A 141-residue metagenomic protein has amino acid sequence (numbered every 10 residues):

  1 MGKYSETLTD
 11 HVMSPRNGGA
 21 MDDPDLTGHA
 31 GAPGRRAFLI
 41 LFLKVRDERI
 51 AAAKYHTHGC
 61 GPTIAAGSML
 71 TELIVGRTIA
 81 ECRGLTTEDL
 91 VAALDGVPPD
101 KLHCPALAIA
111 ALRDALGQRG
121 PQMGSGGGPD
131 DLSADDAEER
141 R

Functional and structural regions predicted by a protein language model:
M1-D22, T27-H29, R46, R77-E81 (+1 more regions): C-terminal binding/interaction regions
A30-G34: Short Gly/Pro-enriched turn/cap motifs at secondary-structure boundaries
R35, T57-A66, C104: Short, thiol/selenol-centered motifs that function as redox-active sites or metal-ligating centers
A37-D47: Short beta-strand elements
I40-F42, A53, A66: Short, glycine/acidic-enriched capping/hinge loops at junctions between secondary-structure elements
R49-H58, D95: Immediate flanking context of iron-sulfur cluster ligation sites
P62-R77: Alpha-helical support elements that line or immediately flank enzyme active sites and cofactor-binding pockets
